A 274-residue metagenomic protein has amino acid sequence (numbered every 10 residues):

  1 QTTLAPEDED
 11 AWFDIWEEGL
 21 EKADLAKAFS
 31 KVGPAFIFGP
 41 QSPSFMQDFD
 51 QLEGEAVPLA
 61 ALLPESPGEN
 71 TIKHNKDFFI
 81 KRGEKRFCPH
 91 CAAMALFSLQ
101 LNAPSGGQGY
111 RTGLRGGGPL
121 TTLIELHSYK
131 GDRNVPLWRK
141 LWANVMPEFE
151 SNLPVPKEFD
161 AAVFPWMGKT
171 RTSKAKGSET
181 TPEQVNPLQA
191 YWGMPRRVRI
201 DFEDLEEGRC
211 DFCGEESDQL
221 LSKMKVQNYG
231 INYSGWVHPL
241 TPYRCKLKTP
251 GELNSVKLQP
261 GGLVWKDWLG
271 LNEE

Functional and structural regions predicted by a protein language model:
Q1-K73, S98, A103-E274: Extended alpha-helical scaffolding segments
I80-G83, D204-L205: Flanking scaffold residues of small Cys/His-coordinated metal-binding clusters
C88-C91, C213: Short Cys/His-rich metal-coordination motifs, predominantly Zn2+-binding knuckles/fingers
M94-A95: Primarily extracytoplasmic ectodomains and periplasmic/lumenal surface modules that are beta-strand-rich
